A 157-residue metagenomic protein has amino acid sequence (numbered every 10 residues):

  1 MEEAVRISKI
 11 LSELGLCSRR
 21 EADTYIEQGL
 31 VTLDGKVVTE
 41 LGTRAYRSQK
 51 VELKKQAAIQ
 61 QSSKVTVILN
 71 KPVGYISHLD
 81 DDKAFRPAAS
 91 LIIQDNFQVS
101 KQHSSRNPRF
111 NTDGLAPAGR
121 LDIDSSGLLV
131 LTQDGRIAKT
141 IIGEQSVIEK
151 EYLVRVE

Functional and structural regions predicted by a protein language model:
E2-E157: Basic, flexible Lys/Arg- and Gly-enriched helix-loop patches that mediate nucleic-acid binding at interfaces with rRNA
